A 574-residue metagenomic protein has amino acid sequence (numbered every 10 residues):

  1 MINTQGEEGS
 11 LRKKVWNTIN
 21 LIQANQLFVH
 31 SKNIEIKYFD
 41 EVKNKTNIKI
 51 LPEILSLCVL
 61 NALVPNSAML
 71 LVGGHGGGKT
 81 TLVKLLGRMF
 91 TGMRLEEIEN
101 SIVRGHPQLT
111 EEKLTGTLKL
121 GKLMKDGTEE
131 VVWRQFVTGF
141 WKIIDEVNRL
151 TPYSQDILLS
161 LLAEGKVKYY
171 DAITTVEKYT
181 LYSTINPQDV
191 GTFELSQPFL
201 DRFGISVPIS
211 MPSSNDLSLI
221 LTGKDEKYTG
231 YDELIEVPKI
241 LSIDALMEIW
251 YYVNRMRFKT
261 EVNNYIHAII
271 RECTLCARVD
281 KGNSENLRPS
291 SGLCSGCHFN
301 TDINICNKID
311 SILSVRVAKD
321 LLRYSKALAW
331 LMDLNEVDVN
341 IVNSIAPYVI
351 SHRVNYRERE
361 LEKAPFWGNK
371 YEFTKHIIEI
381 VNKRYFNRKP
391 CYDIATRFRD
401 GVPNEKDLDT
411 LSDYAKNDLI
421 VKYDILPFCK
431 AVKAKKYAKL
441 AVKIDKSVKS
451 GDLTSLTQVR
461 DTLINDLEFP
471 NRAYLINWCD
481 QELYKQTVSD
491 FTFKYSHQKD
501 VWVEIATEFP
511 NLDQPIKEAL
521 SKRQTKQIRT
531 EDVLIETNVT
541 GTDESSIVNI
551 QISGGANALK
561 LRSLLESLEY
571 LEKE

Functional and structural regions predicted by a protein language model:
E7-G74: Pre-Walker A (pre-P-loop) alpha-helix and adjacent loop at the N terminus of AAA/AAA+ ATPase modules, a conserved
E8-K32, I209-C297, L334: Conserved C-terminal "switch" segment of AAA+ ATPases
L21-N25, N61-P65, M89-M93, T117-G121 (+9 more regions): Conserved, well-folded catalytic cores of nucleic-acid-processing and energy-transducing macromolecular machines
L60, V64-G105: Walker A/P-loop
V64-N66, G77, F136-T138, T175-Y179: Short loop/turn elements that form and flank the Walker-type P-loop nucleotide-binding site in RecA-like NTPase cores
M69, F90, G121-M124, W141 (+4 more regions): Canonical AAA+ ATPase core
G76, T81, N283-F491, Y495-I516 (+2 more regions): C-terminal engagement/docking regions of AAA+ P-loop ATPases
H106-V137: Short glycine-rich substrate-engagement loop in P-loop NTPases that contacts/grips substrate
